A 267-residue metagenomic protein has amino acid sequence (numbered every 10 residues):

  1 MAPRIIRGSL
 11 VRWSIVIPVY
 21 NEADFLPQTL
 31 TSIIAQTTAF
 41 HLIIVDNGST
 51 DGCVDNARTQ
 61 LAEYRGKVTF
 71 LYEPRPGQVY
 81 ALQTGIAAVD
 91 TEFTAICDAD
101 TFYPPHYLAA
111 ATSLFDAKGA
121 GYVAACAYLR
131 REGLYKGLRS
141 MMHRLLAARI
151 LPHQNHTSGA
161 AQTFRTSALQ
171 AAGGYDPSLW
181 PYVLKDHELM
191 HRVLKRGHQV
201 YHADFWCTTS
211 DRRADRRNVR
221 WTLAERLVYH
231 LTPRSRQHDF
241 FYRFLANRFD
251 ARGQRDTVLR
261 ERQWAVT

Functional and structural regions predicted by a protein language model:
M1-S32: N-proximal low-complexity "stem/linker" segments adjacent to membrane-targeting elements
T31-F40: Short, acidic, metal-binding catalytic loop of nucleotide-sugar glycosyltransferases
D46-D55, T101: A conserved acidic beta->alpha catalytic loop
E73-V89: Glycine-rich, basic loop-to-helix element that forms the pyrophosphate-binding segment of sugar-nucleotide handling
T94: Short aromatic/hydrophobic "clamp" motif used to bind/position activated sugar donors
H106-K136: Conserved donor NDP-sugar-binding/catalytic core segment of glycosyltransferases
L129-G133, L146-T163: A recurrent flexible, glycine/aromatic-enriched loop bordering the glycosyltransferase active site that acts as
W180-E188: Acidic donor-binding loop at a coil-to-helix junction in glycosyltransferase catalytic cores that engages
